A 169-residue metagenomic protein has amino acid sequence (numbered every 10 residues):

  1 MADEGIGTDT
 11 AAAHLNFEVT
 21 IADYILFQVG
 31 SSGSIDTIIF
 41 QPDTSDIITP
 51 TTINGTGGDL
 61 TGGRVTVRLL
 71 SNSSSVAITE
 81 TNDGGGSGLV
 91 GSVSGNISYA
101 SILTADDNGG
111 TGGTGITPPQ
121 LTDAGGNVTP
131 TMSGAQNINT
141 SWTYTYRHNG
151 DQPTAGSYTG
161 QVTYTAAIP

Functional and structural regions predicted by a protein language model:
M1-A100, D123-P169: N-terminal small/polar-rich segments of proteins
N96-G125: Terminal beta-strand-rich extracellular "head" domains that mediate receptor/glycan or other ligand binding
